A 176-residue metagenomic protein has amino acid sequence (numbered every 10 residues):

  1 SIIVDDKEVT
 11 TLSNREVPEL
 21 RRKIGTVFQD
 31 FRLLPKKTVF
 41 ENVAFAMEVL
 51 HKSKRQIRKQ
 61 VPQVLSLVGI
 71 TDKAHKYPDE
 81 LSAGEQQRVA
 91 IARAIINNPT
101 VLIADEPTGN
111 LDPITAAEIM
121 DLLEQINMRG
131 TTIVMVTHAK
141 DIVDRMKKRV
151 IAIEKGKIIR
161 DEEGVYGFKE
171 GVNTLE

Functional and structural regions predicted by a protein language model:
S1-E19: ABC ATPase NBD Q-loop/coupling interface
K37-A44: Short coil-to-helix segment of the ABC ATPase nucleotide-binding domain corresponding to the Q-loop/switch region
K76-D79, N97, R129: Conserved signature/switch motifs of ABC ATPase nucleotide-binding domains
Y77-L81, E85-Q87: Conserved ABC ATPase signature
I91: Hydrophobic anchor residue at the start of the ABC signature
L102-D105: Catalytic Walker B motif of ABC-type/P-loop ATPase nucleotide-binding domains
P113-T115: Helix N-cap at the start of a conserved alpha-helix in ABC-type nucleotide-binding domains
